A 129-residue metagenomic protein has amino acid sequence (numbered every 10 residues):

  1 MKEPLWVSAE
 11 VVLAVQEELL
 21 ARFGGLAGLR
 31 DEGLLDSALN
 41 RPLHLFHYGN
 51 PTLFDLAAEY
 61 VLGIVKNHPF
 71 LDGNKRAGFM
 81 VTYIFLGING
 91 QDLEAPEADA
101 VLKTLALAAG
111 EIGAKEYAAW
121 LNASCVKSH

Functional and structural regions predicted by a protein language model:
M1-H129: FIC/Doc superfamily catalytic core
